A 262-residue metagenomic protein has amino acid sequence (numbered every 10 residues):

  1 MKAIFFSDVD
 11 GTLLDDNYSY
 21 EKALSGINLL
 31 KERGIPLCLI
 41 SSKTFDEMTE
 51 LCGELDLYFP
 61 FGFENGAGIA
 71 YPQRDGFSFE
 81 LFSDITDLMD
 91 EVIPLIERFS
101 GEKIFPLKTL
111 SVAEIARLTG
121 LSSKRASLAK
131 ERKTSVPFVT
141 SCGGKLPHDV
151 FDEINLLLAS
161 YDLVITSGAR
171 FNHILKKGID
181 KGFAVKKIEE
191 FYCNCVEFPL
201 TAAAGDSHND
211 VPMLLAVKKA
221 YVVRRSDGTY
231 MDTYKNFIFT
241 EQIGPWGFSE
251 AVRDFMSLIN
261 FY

Functional and structural regions predicted by a protein language model:
M1, Y20, G26, N172-Y262: Mg2+-dependent phosphoryl-transfer enzymes with acidic/Ser/Thr/Gly-rich catalytic loops
M1-S7: Non-catalytic pre-domain segments flanking phosphatase-related domains
S19-T109, S226: Active-site phosphate-binding/coordination module
K31-E32, A159, L215: Anion (oxyanion) recognition and catalysis
P36, V164, K219-A220: Residue-level detector of anion-binding/catalytic polar loops
E47-E50, E114, A184, P212-M213: Phosphate- and divalent-cation-binding pockets in alpha/beta enzyme and binding domains that engage nucleotide-derived
I96-A202: Conserved acidic, metal-coordinating active-site core of Asp-based, Mg2+-dependent phosphoryl-transfer enzymes
